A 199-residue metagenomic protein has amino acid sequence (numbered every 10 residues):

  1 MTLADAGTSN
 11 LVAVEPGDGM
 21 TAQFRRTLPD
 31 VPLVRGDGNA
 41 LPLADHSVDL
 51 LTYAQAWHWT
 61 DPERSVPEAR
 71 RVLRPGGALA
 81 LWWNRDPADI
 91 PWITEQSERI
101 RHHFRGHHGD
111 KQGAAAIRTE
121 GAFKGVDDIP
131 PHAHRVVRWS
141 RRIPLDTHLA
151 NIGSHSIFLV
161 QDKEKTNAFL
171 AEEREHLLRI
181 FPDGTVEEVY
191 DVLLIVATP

Functional and structural regions predicted by a protein language model:
M1-A4, V66, R70: A structural alpha-helix within SAM-dependent methyltransferase catalytic domains
M1-L41: Class I SAM-dependent methyltransferase SAM/SAH-binding core
L3-T8, L41, W57-T60, W83 (+3 more regions): Tryptophan-centric aromatic hotspots in well-structured domains and transmembrane helices
A13, L33, D49, L81 (+1 more regions): Conserved SAM-binding loop
N39-L51: A short acidic, Gly/Pro-enriched loop at the edge of an enzyme's catalytic core that lines a small-molecule cofactor
D49-E63: A short SAM/SAH-binding and catalytic strip from SAM-dependent methyltransferases
R64, R70-R141: Conserved catalytic/acceptor-binding region of the Class I
I117-P199: Conserved Class I S-adenosyl-L-methionine
